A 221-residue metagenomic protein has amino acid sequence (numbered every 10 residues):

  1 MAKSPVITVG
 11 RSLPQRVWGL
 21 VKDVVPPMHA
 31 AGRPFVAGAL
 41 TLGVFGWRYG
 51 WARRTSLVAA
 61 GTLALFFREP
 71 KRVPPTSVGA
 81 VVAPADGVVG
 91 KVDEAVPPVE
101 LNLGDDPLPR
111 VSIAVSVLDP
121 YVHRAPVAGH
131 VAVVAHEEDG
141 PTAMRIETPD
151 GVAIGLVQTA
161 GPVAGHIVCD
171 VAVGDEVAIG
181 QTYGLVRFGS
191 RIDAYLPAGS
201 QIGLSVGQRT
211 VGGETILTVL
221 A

Functional and structural regions predicted by a protein language model:
A2-A221: Contiguous, well-folded functional domains in the mature portion of proteins
